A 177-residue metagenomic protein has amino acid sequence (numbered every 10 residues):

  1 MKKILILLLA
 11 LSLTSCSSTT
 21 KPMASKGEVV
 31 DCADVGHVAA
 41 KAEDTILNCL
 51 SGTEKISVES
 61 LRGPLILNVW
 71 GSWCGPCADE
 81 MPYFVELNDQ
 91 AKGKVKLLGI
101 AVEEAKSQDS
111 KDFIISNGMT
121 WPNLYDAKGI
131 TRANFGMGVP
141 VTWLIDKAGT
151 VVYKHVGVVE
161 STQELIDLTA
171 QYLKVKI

Functional and structural regions predicted by a protein language model:
M1-N48, D167, I177: N-terminal targeting signals for export/organelle localization
H37, D44-L65: A short beta-strand-turn-helix
I56-A78, F84, L97: Short active-site neighborhood of thiol/selenol oxidoreductases, capturing the structured segment around
G63, K94-V95, T120-W121: A generic structural signal for alpha->beta connector loops
V69-G71, I100-E103, D126-K128, H155-G157: Active-site-proximal beta-strand/loop segments in catalytic clefts of secreted hydrolases
A78-N117, A127-A133: Structural microenvironment flanking redox-active thiols in thiol-disulfide oxidoreductases
D112-T120, Y125-I177: Thiol/disulfide oxidoreductase modules built on the thioredoxin-like
